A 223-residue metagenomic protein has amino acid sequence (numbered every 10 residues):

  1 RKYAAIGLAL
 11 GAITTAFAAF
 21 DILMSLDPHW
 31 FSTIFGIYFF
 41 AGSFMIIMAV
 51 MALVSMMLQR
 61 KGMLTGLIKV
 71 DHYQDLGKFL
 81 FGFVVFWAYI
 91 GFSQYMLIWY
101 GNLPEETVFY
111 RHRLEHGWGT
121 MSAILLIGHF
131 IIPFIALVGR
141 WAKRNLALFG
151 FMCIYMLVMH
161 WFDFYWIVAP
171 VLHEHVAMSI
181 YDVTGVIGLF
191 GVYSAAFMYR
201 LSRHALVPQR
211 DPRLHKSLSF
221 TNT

Functional and structural regions predicted by a protein language model:
R1-A123: Long, contiguous internal "core" modules enriched in hydrophobic/ aromatic residues
L26-F31, A142-L146, I167-Y181: Extracellular/periplasmic helix-loop-helix junctions in multi-pass membrane proteins
A41-M56, G128-P133, G185-L201: Hydrophobic cores of alpha-helical transmembrane segments in multi-pass inner/ER membrane proteins, independent
M63, L67-D71, L189-T223: Extramembrane terminal tails and long inter-domain/linker segments of multi-pass membrane proteins
Y89, P133, F164, A205: Hydrophobic, well-ordered secondary-structure elements that form the walls of internal hydrophobic environments
V108-I124, V171-G188, P212-T223: Membrane-interface segments at transmembrane helix junctions and kinks in multi-pass inner-membrane proteins
T120-L146: Extended C-terminal subregions enriched in glycine
A147-V158: Central hydrophobic cores of alpha-helical transmembrane segments in multi-pass integral membrane proteins
